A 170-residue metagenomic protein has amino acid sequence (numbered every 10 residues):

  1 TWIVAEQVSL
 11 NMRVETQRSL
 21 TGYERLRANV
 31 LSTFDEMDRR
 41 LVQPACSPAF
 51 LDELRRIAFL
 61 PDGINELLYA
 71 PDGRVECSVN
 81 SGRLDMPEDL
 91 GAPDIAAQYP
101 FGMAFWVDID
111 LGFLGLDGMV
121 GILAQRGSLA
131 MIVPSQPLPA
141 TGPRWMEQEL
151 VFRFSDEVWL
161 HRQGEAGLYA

Functional and structural regions predicted by a protein language model:
T1-A45: Juxtamembrane extracytoplasmic/periplasmic/luminal helical "stalk" adjacent to the first N-terminal
V8-Y23, P71-R74, L138-V151, S155: N-terminal short leaders/motifs
S9, S19, S32, S47 (+4 more regions): Generic serine detector
L26-P87: Extracytoplasmic/periplasmic sensory segments of membrane signal-transduction proteins
F50-P61, P87, G91-G167: Solvent-exposed, extracytoplasmic
